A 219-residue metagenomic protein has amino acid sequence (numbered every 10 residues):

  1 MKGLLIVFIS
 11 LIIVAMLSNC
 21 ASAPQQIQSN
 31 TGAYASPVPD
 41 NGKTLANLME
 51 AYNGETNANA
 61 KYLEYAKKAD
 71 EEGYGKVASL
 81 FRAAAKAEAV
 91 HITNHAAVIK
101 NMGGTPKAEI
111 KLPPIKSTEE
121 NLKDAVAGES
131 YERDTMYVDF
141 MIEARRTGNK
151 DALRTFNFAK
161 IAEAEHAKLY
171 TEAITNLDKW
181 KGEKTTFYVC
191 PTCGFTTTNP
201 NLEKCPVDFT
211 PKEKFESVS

Functional and structural regions predicted by a protein language model:
M1-L4: Positively charged n-region of N-terminal signal peptides that target proteins for export
I6-I12: Sec-dependent N-terminal signal peptides
M16-N19: C-terminal motif of bacterial Sec signal peptides marking the signal peptidase cleavage site
S22-S219: Non-heme di-metal
